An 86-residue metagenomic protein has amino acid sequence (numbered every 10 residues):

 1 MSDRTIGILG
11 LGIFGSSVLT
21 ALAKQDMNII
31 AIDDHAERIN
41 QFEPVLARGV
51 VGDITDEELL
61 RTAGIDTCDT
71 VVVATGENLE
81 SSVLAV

Functional and structural regions predicted by a protein language model:
M1-V86: Cytosolic regulatory regions of ion transport systems
